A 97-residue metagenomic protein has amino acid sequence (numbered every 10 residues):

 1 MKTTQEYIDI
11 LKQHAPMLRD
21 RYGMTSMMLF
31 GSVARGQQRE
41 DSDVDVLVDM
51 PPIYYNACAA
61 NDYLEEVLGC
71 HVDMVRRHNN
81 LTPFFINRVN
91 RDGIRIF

Functional and structural regions predicted by a protein language model:
M1-S26, A34-E40, P51-F97: Catalytic core of pol beta-like nucleotidyltransferases
L29: Conserved histidines in hydrophobic membrane contexts and catalytic metal-binding motifs
L47-D49: Short hydrophobic/aromatic beta-strand micro-patches that form the beta-sheet surface supporting nucleotide- or nucleic
